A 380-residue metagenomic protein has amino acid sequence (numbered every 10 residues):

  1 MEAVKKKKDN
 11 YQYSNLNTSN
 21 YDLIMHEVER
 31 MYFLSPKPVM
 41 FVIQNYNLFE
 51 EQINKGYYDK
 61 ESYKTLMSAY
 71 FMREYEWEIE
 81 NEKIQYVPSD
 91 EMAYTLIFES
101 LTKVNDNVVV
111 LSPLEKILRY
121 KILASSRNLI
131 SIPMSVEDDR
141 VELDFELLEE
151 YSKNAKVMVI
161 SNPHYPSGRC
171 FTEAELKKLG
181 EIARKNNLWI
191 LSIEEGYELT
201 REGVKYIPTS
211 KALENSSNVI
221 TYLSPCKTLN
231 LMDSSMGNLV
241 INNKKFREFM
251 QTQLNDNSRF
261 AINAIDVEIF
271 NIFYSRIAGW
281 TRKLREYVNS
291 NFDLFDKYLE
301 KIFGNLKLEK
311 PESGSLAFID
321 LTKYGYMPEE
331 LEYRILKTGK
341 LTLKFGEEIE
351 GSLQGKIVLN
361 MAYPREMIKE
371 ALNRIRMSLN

Functional and structural regions predicted by a protein language model:
E2-S89, L96, S275: N-terminal small-domain helix-loop-helix segment of the aminotransferase-like
H26, N271, E286-D296, L308-L321: Conserved glycine-rich beta-strand-loop-beta hairpin in the small C-terminal domain of fold type I
E51-E181, E198-T200, V204-S216, I220 (+1 more regions): Conserved core of the PLP fold type I
S125, K185-N186, G339: Helix C-cap/helix->beta junction micro-motif
N215-N289, M377-N380: Conserved core segment of the aminotransferase class I/II
G325-L331, E366-E370: Short, conserved charged micro-motifs
K337-T342, I349-N380: PLP-dependent enzyme catalytic core of the Aspartate aminotransferase-like
